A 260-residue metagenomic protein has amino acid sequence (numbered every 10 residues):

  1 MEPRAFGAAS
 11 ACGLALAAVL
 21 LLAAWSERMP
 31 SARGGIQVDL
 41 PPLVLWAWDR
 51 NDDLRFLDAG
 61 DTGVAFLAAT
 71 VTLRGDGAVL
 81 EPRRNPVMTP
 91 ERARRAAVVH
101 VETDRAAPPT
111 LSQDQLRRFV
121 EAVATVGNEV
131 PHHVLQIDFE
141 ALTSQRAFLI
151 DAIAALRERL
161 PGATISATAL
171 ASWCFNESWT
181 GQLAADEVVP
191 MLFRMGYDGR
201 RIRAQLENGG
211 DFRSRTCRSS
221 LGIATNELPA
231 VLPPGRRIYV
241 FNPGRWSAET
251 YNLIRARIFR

Functional and structural regions predicted by a protein language model:
M1-L14: N-terminal Sec-pathway targeting helices
A11-A24: Hydrophobic membrane-insertion alpha-helices, especially the h-region of bacterial N-terminal signal peptides
W25-D61, A65-A69, L80-R84, P90-A93 (+2 more regions): Boundary/entry segment of secreted carbohydrate-active catalytic domains
S26, Y197-R260: C-terminal active-site rim and adjoining tail of enzyme catalytic domains
V38-P41, A69-E187, R194-Y197: Chitinase-like catalytic core of GlcNAc-active glycosidases
W46-N51, A68-A69, A141, T168-A171 (+3 more regions): Structural motif
L57-A59, V87-E91, G181-L183, F212-T216 (+1 more regions): Short, conserved loop/helix-junction motifs that constitute active-site signature segments in enzyme catalytic cores
G60-V64, T180-V189, G235-R237: Glycine-enriched alpha-helix->loop->beta-strand junction motifs that scaffold or abut catalytic
